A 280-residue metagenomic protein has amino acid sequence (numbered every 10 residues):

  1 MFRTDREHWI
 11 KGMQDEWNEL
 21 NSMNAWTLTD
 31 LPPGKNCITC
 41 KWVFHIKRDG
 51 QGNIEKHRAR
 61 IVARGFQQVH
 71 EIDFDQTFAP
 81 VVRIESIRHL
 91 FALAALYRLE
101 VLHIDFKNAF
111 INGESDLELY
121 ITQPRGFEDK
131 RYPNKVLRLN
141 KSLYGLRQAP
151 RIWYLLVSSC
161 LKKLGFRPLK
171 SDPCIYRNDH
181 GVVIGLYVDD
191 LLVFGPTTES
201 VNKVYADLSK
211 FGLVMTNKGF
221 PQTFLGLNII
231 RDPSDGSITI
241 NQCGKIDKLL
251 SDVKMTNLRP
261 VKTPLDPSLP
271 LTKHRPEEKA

Functional and structural regions predicted by a protein language model:
M1-A280: Long, low-complexity, charge-biased intrinsically disordered regions
